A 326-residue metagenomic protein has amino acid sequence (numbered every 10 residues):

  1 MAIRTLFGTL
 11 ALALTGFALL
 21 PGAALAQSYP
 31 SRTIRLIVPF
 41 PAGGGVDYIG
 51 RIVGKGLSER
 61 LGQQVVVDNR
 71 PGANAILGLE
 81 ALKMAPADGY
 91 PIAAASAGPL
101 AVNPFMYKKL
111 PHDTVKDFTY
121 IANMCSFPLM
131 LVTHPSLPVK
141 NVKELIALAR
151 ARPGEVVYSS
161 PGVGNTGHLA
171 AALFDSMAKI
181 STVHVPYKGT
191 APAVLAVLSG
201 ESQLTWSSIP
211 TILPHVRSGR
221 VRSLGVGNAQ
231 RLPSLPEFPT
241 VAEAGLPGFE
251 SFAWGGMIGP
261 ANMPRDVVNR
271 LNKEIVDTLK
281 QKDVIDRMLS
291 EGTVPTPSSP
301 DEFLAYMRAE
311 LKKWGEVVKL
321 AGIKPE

Functional and structural regions predicted by a protein language model:
M1-T5: N-terminal secretory signal peptides that target proteins for export/translocation
L10, L14-L25: C-terminal segment of classical bacterial N-terminal signal peptides
L25-D117, E155, V163, K179-L204 (+4 more regions): N-terminal (or domain-start) structured segment
S31-T33, S223, E243, R265-E326: An extracytoplasmic/periplasmic, membrane-proximal ligand-sensing/linker region
A81-Y90, F105-P192, L204, V241 (+1 more regions): Hinge/capping helix and adjacent helix->loop/strand transition within the periplasmic-binding protein
P99-K109, L173-M177, L204-F238: A ligand-binding cleft/hinge motif common to bilobed small-molecule-binding domains
